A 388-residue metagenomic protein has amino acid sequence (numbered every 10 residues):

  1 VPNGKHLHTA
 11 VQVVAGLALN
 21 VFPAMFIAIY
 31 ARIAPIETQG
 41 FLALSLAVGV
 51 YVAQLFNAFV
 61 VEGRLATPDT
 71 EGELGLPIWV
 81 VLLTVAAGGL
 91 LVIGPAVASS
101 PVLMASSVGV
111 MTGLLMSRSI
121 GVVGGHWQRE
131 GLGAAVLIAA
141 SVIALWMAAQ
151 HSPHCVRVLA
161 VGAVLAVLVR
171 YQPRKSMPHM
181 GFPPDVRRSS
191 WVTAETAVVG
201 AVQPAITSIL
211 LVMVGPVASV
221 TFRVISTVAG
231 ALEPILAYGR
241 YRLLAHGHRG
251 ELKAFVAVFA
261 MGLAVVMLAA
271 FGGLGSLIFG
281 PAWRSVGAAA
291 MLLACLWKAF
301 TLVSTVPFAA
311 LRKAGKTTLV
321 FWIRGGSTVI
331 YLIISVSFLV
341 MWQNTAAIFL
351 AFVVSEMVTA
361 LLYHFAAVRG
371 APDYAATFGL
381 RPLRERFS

Functional and structural regions predicted by a protein language model:
V1-V21, R170-V192, S285-G287, L362-S388: N-terminal membrane topogenesis motif
N3-L55, S190-V217, Y331-V336, A351-F352: Signature of the first transmembrane helix
T9-N20, I120-L145, E195-T196, K253-A260 (+1 more regions): Alpha-helical transmembrane segments of multi-pass membrane transporters/permeases
P35, Q39, G94-L103, W127-A166 (+4 more regions): Membrane-interface helix-loop junctions in multi-pass transport and translocation proteins
Q39-A47, P216-G230, A288-M291: Small-residue hotspots at the loop-to-helix junctions and early N-terminal turns of transmembrane alpha-helices
V50-E71, I225-E251, R312-K313: Helix-loop junctions and terminal segments of transmembrane helices in multi-pass membrane transport/translocation
W79-S190, L296-T305, A309, F321-G326: Hydrophobic transmembrane helix module of multi-pass membrane transport proteins
T84-L103, V265-A289: Short membrane-interface helical motifs at transmembrane helix boundaries in multi-pass membrane transporters
